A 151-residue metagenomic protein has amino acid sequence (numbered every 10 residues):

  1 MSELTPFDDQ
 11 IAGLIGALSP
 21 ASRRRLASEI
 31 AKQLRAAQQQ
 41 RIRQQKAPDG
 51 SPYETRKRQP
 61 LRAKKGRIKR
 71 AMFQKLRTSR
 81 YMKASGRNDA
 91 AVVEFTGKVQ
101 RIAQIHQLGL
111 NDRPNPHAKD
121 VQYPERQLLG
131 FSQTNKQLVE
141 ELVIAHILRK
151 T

Functional and structural regions predicted by a protein language model:
M1-T151: Short, Lys/Arg-rich flexible segments
